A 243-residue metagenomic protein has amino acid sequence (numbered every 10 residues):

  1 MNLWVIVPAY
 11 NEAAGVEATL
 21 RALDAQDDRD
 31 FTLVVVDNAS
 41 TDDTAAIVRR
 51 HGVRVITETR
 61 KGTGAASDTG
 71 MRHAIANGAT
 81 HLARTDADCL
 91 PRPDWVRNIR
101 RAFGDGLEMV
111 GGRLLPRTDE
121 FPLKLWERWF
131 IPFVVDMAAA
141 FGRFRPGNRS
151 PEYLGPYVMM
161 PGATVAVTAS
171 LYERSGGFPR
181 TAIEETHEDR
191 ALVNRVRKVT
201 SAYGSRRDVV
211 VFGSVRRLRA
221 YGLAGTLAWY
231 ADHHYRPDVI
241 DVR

Functional and structural regions predicted by a protein language model:
A14-A18, D42-R50: Acidic helix N-cap motif at the loop->helix transition within catalytic regions of sugar-transfer enzymes
R21-D30: Short, acidic, metal-binding catalytic loop of nucleotide-sugar glycosyltransferases
D37-A45, C89: A conserved acidic beta->alpha catalytic loop
A65-H81: Active-site nucleotide-sugar/metal-binding loop of Leloir-type enzymes
A79-L90: Short beta-strand-to-loop acidic/aromatic patch adjacent to the donor-nucleotide binding site
D94-L125: Conserved donor NDP-sugar-binding/catalytic core segment of glycosyltransferases
G112-D119, E127-Y157: Short, flexible, basic/aromatic active-site loop/helix in glycosyltransferases
I183-L192: Acidic donor-binding loop at a coil-to-helix junction in glycosyltransferase catalytic cores that engages
